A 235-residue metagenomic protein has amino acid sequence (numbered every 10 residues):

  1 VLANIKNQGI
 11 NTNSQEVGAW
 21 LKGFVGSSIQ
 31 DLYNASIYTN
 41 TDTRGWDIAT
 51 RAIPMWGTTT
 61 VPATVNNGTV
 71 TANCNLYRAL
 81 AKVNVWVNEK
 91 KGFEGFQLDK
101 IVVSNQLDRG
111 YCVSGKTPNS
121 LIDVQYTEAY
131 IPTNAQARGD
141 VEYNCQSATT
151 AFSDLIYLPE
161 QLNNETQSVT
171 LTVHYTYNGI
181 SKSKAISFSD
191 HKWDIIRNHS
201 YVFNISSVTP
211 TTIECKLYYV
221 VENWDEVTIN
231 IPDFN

Functional and structural regions predicted by a protein language model:
V1-G92: Short, low-hydrophobicity acidic/polar segments
V1-W20, A63, K82-W86, K90-R197 (+1 more regions): Tryptophan-paired
Y38, T43, R51, I131 (+4 more regions): Short linear sequence elements within intrinsically disordered, low-complexity coil regions
T69-T71, S168, S200: A generic structural signal for beta-strand entry/edge sites
C74, I101, V173-Y175, F203 (+1 more regions): Preference for bulky hydrophobic residues occupying beta-strand positions in well-ordered beta-sheet regions
S200, N204-N235: Intrinsically disordered, low-complexity repeat and linker tracts
